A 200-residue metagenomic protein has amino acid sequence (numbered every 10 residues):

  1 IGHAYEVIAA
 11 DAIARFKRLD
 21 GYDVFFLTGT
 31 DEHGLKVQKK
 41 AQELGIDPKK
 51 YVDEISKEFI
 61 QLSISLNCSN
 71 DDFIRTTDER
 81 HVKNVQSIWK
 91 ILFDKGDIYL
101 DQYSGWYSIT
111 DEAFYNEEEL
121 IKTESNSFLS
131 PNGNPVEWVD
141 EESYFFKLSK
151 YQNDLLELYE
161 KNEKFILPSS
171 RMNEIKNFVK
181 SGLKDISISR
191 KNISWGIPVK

Functional and structural regions predicted by a protein language model:
I1-T28, R75, R80-N84, N132-K200: Structured secondary-structure scaffolds
I1-Y99: N-terminal Rossmann-like or analogous alpha/beta NTP/dinucleotide-binding catalytic cores that position adenine
D11, D47-K50, G96, I121-K122 (+2 more regions): Short, surface-exposed linear patches
V37, A41, S108, Y115 (+3 more regions): Short clusters of hydrophobic/aromatic residues that line enzyme substrate/ligand-binding pockets
K40, Q86-S87, E112-N116, F178-V179: Short amphipathic alpha-helical patches
L66-R75, D94-W106, E118-K122, W138-V139 (+2 more regions): Short secondary-structure capping/junction motifs at helix and strand boundaries
K95-Q152, L156: Cys/His-rich short segments
